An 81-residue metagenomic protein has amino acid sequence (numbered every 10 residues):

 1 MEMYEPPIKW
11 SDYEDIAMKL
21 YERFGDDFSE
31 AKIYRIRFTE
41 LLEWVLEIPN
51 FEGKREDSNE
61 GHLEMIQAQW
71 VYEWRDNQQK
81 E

Functional and structural regions predicted by a protein language model:
E2-E81: A charge-rich, low-complexity, intrinsically flexible signal that marks solvent-exposed coils, linkers, repeats
